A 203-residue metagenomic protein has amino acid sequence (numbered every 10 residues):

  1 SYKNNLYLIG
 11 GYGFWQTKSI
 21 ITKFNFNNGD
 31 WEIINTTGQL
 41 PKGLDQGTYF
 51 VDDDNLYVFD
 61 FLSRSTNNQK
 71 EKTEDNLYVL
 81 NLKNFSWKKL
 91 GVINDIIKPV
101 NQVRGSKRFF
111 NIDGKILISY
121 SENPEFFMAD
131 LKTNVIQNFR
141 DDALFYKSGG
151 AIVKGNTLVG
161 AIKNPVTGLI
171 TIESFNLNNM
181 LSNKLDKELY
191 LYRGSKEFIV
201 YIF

Functional and structural regions predicted by a protein language model:
S1-F14, I21-K23, T36-F59, K70 (+4 more regions): Conserved short beta-strand element of beta-propeller blades
L8, W15, D30, L40 (+6 more regions): Flexible, glycine-rich phosphate/dinucleotide-binding loops and adjacent beta-alpha linkers at cofactor/substrate
G13-Q16, S63-N67, N123-P124, N164-G168: Short glycine/acidic-enriched loop and turn motifs that connect beta-strands
K18-G29, Y49, K70-S86, P124-N134 (+1 more regions): Beta-propeller blade signature
K42-G43, S86-S106, K132-G155, K184-I199: Conserved blade-ending motifs and adjacent loop-strand segments that build the rim/top face of beta-propeller domains
N81-K83, N94, N111: Short helix-loop boundary/capping segments
F110, K115-S119, P124-L185: Extracytoplasmic/lumenal ectodomains and periplasmic regions of secretory and membrane proteins
I202-F203: Alpha-helical transmembrane segments
